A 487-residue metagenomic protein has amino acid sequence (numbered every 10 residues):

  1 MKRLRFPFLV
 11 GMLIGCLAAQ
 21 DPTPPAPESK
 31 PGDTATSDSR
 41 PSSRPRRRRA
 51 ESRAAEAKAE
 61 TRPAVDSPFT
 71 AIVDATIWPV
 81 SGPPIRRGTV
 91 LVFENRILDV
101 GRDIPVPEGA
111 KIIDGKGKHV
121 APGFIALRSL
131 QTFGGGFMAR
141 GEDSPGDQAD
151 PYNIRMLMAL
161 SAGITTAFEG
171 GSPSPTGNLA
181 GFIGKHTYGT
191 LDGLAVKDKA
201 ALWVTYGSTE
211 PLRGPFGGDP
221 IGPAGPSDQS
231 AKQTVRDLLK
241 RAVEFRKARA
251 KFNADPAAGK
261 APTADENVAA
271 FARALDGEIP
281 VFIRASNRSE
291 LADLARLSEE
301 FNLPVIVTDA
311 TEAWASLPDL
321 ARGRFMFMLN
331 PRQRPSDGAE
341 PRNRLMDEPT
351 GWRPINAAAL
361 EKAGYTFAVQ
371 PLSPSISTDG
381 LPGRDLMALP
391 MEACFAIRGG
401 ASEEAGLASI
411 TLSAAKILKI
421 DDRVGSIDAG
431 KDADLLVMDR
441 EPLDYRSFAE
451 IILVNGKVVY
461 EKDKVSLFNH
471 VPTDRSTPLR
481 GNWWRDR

Functional and structural regions predicted by a protein language model:
P7-C16: Bacterial N-terminal signal peptides
Q20-A64, P349, L479, D486-R487: Compositionally biased, proline/threonine/alanine/serine-rich low-complexity intrinsically disordered stretches
R62, P68, I77, S81-A121: Histidine-rich, glycine-flanked metal-binding segment
P68-T70, V106-D147, L157, S161: Replace "His-x-His-based motif
A75, K416, D428-P472: C-terminal cap of metal-dependent C-N hydrolases
A75, V90, N95, G117 (+11 more regions): Divalent metal-coordination and catalytic microenvironments
G136-D143, P280, A321, F325 (+3 more regions): His/Asp/Glu-enriched, well-ordered alpha-helical/loop segment that forms or immediately abuts the divalent-metal
L160-V305, D309, F448, D486: Polyanionic/metal-chelating signatures
